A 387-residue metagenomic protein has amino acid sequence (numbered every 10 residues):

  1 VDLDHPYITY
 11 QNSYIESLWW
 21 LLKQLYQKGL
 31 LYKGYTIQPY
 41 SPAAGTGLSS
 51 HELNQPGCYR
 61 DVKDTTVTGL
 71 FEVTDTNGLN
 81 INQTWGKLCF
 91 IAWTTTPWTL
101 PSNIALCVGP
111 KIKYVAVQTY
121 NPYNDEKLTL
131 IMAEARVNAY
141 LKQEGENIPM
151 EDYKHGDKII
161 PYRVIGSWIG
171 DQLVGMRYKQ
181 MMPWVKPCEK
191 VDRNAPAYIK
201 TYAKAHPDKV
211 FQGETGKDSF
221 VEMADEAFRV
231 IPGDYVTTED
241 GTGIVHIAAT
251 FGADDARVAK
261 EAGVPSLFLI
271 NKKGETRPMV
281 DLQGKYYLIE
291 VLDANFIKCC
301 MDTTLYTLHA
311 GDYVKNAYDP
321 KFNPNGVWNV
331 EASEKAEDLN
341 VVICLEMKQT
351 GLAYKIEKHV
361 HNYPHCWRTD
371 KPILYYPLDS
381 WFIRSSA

Functional and structural regions predicted by a protein language model:
V1-H5, I81-F90, P97-A387: Non-cofactor substrate-recognition interfaces
Y7-S13, I37-L48, H359-T369: A glycine-rich phosphate-binding loop feature that marks nucleotide/adenosyl-phosphate handling sites
Y10-Q24: Active-site periphery "cap/insert" segments of enzyme catalytic domains
Q11-Y14, V62, A336: Short capping loops/turns at secondary-structure boundaries
W20-Q24, D61, T68, E72 (+2 more regions): Alpha-helical scaffold segments in soluble metabolic enzymes
G29: Gly/Thr-rich phosphate-binding loop signature of adenosyl cofactor/nucleotide-binding cores
K33: Short beta-strand "wing" residues that participate in macromolecule-binding interfaces
P39-I91, W98-L100: Active-site cores that bind ATP or allylic diphosphates and position pyrophosphate for catalysis
